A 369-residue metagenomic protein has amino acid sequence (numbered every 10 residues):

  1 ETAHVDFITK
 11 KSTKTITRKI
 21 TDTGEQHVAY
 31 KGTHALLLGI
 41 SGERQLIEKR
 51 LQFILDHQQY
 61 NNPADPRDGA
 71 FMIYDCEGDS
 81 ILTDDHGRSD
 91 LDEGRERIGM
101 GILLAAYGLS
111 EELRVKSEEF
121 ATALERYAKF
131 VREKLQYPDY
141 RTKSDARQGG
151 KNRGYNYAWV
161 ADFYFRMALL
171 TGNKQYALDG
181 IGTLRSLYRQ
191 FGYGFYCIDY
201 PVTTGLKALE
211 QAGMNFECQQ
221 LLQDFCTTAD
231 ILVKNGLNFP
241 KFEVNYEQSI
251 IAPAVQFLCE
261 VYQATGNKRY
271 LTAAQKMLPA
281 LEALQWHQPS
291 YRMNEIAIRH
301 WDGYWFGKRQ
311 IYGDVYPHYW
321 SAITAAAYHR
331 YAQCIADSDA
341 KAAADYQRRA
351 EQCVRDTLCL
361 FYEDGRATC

Functional and structural regions predicted by a protein language model:
E1-E48: Extended acidic/polar, glycine-enriched regions that form or flank non-catalytic beta-rich accessory modules
I20, V28, A35-L38, D65 (+4 more regions): Compositionally biased, low-complexity repeat tracts
Q26-H27, E112, R355, Y362: Acidic, mature catalytic/reactive cores of soluble proteins
L46-A322, H329, Y346, C353: Catalytic cores of extracellular degradative/oxidative enzymes
G313, T324-C369: Extended polysaccharide-engagement surfaces of secreted carbohydrate-active enzymes
